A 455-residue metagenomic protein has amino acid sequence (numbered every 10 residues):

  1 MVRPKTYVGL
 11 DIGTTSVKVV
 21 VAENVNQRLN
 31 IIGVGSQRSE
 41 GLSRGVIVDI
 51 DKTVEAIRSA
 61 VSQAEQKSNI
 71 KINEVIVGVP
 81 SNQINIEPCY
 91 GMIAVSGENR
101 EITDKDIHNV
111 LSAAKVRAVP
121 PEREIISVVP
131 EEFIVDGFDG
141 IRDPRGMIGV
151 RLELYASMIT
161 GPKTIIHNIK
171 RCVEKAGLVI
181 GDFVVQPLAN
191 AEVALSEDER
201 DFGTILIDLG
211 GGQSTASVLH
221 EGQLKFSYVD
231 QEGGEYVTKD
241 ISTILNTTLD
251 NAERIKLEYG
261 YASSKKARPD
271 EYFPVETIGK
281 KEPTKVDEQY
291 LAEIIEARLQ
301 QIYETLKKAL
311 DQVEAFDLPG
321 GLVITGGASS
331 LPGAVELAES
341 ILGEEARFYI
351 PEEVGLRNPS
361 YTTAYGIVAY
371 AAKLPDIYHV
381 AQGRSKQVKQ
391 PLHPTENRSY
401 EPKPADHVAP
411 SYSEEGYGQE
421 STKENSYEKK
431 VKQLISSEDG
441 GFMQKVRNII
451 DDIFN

Functional and structural regions predicted by a protein language model:
M1-S16, V20-E74, V79-T204, T248-L249 (+4 more regions): Nucleotide/phosphate-binding catalytic cleft detector across ATP-hydrolyzing and phosphate-transferring enzymes
L10, V19, V77, V173 (+5 more regions): Residue-level signature of catalytic and energy-coupling elements of molecular machines, predominantly ATP/GTP-dependent
P80, Y261-S263, L318-L337: Glycine-rich phosphate-binding loops at beta-strand->alpha-helix junctions
R151-L152, H220-Q223, E314-G321: Short, surface-exposed connector motifs at secondary-structure boundaries
A176-G181, P274-A315: Adenine-nucleotide phosphate-binding core of ATP-dependent small-molecule kinases
L195-S264, R268: Acidic, glycine-rich loop-and-beta core segments that form the ion-binding/anion-interacting portion of active sites
K225-F226, K239, Y290, A346-V354: Short beta-alpha connecting loops at secondary-structure transitions that line or flank enzyme active sites
P351-R398: Glycine-rich phosphate-binding/hydrolytic loop that grips phosphoryl groups
